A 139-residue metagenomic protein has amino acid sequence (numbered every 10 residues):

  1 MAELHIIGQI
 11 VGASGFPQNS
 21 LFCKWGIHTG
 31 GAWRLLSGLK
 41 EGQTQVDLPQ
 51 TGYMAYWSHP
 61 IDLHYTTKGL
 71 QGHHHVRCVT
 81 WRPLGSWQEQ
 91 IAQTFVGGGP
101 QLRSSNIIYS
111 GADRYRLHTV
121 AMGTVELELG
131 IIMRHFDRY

Functional and structural regions predicted by a protein language model:
M1-Y139: Eukaryotic Ser/Thr- and acidic-rich low-complexity regulatory segments
